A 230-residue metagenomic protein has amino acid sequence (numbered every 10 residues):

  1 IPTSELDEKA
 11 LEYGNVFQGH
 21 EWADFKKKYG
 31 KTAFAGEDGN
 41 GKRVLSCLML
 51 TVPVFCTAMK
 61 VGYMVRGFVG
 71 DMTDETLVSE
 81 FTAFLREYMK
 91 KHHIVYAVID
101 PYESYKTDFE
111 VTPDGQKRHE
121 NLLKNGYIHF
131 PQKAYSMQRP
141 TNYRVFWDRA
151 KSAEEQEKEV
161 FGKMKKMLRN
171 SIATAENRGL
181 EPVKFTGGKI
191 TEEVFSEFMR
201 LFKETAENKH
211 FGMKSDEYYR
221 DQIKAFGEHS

Functional and structural regions predicted by a protein language model:
I1-A58, E103-F109, P113-G115, N125-S230: A conserved beta-strand-loop-helix scaffold within acyl/acetyltransferase catalytic domains
T57-M137: Acyl-donor binding region in acyl/amide transferases
